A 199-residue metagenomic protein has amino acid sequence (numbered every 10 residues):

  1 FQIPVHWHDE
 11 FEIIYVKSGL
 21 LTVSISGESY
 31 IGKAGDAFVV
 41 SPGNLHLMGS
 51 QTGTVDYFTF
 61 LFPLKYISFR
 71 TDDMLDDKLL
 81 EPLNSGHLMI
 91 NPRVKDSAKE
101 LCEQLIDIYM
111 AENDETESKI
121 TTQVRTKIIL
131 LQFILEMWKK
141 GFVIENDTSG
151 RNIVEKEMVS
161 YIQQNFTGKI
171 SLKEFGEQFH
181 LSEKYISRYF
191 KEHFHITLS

Functional and structural regions predicted by a protein language model:
F1, P42-E115, L135-E136: A hydrophobic/aromatic-rich effector-binding and dimerization subdomain of bacterial HTH-type transcriptional regulators
F1-D36, T52, D77-K78, S85-L88: Generic protein-terminus/edge-of-domain signal
S97, I129, G150-M158, F194: N-terminal positioning helix adjacent to the helix-turn-helix/winged-helix DNA-binding module
E112-Q132, S149: All-alpha amphipathic helical-bundle segments outside canonical DNA-binding/catalytic cores that form hydrophobic
L130-I144: Linker/hinge segments immediately adjacent to helix-turn-helix/homeobox DNA-binding domains
G141, Q163-S199: Basic/polar phosphate-binding segments, predominantly the helix-turn-helix DNA-binding elements of transcriptional
